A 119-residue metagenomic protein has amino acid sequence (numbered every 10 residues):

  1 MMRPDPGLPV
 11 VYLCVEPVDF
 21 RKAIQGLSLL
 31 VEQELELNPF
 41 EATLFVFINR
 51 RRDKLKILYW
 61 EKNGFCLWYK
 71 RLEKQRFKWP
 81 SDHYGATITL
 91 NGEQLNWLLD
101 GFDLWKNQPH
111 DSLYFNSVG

Functional and structural regions predicted by a protein language model:
M1-G119: Polybasic/polar functional segments that serve as interface/processing modules
